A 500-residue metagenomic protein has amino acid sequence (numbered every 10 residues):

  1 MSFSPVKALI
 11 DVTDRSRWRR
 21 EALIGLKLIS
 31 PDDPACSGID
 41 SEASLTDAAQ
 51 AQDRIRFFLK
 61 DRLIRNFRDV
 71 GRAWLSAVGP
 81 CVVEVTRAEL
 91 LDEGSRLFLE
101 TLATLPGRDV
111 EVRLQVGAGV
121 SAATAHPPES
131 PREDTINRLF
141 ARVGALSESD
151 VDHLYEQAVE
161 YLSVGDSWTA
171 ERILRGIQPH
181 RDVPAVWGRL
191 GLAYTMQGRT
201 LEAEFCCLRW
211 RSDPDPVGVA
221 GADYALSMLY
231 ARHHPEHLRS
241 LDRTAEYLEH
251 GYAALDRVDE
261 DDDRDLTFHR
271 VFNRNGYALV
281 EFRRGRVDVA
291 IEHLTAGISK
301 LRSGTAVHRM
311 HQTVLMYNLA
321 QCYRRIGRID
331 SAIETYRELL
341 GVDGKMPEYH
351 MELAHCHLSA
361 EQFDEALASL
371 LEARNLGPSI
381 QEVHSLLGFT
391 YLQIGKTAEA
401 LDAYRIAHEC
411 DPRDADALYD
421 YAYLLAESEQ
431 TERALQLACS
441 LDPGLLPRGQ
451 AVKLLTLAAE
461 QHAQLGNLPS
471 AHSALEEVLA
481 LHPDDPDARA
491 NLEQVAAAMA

Functional and structural regions predicted by a protein language model:
M1-V78: Conserved phosphate-binding/catalytic loops and adjacent sensor/switch elements of nucleotide-binding enzymes, spanning
P80-E129: Sensor-1/coupling segment of RecA-like P-loop NTPase cores
R142-L146, R175-R181, W210-V219, G251-R270 (+2 more regions): Flexible helix-coil transition and linker loops at the boundaries of alpha-helical arrays
D152, A185, G221, D265 (+8 more regions): Start-of-helix register in tetratricopeptide repeats
